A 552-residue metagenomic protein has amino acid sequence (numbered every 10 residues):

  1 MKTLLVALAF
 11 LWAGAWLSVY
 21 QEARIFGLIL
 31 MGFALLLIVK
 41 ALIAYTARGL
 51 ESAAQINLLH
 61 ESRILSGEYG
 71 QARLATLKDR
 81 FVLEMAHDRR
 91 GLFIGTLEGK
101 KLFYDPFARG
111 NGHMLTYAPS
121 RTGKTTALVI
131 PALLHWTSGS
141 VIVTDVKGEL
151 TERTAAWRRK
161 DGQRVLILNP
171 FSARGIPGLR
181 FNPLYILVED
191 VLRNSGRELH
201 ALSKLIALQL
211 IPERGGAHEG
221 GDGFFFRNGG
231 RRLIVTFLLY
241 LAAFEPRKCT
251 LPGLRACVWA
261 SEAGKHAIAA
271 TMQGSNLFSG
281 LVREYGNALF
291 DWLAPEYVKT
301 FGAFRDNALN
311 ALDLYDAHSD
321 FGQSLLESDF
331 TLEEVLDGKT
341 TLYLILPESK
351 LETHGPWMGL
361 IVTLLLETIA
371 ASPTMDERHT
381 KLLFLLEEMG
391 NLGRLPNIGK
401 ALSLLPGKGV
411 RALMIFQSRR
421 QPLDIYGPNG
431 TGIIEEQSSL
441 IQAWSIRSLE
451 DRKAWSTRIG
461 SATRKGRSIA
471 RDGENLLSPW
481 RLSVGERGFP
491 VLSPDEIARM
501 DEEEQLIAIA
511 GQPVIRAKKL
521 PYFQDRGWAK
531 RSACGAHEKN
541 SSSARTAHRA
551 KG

Functional and structural regions predicted by a protein language model:
M1-T122, T126-P131, R174-P177, S461 (+2 more regions): Basic- and hydrophobic-enriched, low-structure N-terminal and domain-boundary segments that flank ATP-binding catalytic
Y45-H87, L251-G264, L332-V335, K465 (+1 more regions): Short alpha-helical interface patches
M85, V191-L192, R214-F225, G466-S483: Low-complexity, polar-biased intrinsically disordered regions enriched in Pro/Ser/Thr/Gly
F93, L97-K101, D105-V410, D495-G552: P-loop NTPase motor domains
L402-L506: Conserved ATP-driven motor cores of ASCE-family P-loop NTPases powering translocation/secretion/packaging/pilus
